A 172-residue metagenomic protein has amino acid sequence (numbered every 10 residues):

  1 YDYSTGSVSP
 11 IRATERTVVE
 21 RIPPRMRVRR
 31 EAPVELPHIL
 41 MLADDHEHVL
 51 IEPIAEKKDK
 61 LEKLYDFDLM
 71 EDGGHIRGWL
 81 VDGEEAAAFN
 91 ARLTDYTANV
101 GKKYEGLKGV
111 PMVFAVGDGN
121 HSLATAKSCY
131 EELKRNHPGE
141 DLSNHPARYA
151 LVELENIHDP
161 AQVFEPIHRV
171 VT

Functional and structural regions predicted by a protein language model:
Y1-D72, L80-D82, N99-K103: N-terminal extension/subdomain marker
V28-V34, E105-K108, F114-A115, E140-H145: A general structural signal for short secondary-structure junctions and capping/turn motifs
P33, V81, E85, F114-S122: Short, contiguous, pocket-lining structural segments that sit at or immediately flank catalytic/ligand-binding sites
P37-I39, M112, A147-E153: Structural beta-strand/beta-sheet cores of well-ordered domains, especially the beta-sheet scaffolds that support
K60-E62, G74, A91, N144: Alpha-helical structural elements
G78-T97: Structured alpha-helical segments in the cores of large, soluble enzyme domains
A91, D95-H137: Active-site beta-strand/loop microenvironment that shapes enzyme catalytic pockets
D118-T172: Catalytic or ion-translocation cores adjacent to nucleophile or general acid/base/metal-coordination motifs in diverse
